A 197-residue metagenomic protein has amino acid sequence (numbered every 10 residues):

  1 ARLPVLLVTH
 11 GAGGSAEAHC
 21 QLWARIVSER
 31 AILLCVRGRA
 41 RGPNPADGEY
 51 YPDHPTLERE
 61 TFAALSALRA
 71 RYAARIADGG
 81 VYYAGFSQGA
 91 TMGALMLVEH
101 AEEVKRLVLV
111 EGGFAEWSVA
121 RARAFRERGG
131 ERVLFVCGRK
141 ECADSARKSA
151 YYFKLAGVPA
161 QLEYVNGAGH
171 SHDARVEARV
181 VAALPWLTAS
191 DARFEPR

Functional and structural regions predicted by a protein language model:
L3-I76: Serine-hydrolase catalytic machinery in alpha/beta-hydrolase-like enzymes
R37, A84, V110-E111, V136: Alpha/beta-hydrolase-fold catalytic nucleophile elbow
A74-F86: Alpha/beta-hydrolase fold nucleophile elbow
G85-G89, G93: Gly/Ala-rich beta-loop-alpha elbow adjacent to hydrolase catalytic centers
L95-K105: Conserved hydrolase catalytic core segment
E103-F114: A conserved short beta-strand
G112-P185: The feature captures the conserved acid-bearing segment of alpha/beta-hydrolase catalytic domains
A156-V158, T188-R197: Alpha/beta-hydrolase-fold serine-hydrolase catalytic core, especially in secreted/extracellular enzymes
